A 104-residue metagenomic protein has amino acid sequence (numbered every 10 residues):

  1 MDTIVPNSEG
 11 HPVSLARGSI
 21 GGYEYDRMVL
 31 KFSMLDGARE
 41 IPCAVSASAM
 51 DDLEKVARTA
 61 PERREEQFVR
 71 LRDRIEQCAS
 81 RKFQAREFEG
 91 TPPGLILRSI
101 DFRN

Functional and structural regions predicted by a protein language model:
M1-M34: Short, charged/polar N-terminal "headpieces" of proteins
D2-H11, V56-N104: Acidic, low-complexity intrinsically disordered segments
G21-G22, K31, C43, E54 (+2 more regions): Functionally constrained cores in energy, signaling, and assembly domains
R27-V29, D36, R72, E87: Generic alpha-helical secondary structure signal
V29-V56: A short, structured beta-strand/loop element
